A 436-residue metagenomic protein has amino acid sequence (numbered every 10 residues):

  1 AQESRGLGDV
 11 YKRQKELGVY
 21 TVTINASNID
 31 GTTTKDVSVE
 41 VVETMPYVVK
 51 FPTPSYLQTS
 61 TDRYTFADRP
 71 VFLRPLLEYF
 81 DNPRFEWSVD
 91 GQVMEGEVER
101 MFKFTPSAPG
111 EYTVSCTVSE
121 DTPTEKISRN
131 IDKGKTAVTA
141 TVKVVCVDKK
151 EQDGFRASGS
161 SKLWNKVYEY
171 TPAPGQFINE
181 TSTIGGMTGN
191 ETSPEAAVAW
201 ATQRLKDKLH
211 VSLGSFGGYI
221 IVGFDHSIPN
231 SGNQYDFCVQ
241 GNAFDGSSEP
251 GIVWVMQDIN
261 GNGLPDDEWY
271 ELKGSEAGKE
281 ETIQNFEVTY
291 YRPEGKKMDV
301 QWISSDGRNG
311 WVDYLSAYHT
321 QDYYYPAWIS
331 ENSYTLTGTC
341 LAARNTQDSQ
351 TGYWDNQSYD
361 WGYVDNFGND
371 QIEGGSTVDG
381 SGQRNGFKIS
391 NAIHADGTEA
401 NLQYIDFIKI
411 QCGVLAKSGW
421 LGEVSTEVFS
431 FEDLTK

Functional and structural regions predicted by a protein language model:
A1-Y11: Single conserved hydrophobic/aromatic residue that forms the stacking wall/gate of nucleotide- or nucleobase-binding
S4, Q92-V98: Short beta-strand segments within Ig-like beta-sandwich modules, predominantly Fibronectin type-III
D9-V19, E99-E111: Solvent-exposed segments in extracellular or luminal domains encompassing
T33-E43, E125-K149: C-terminal edge beta-strand
Y64-L77: A short beta-strand segment in extracellular, disulfide-stabilized domains
Y79-E86: Solvent-exposed loop segments of extracellular immunoglobulin-like
V145-D236, Q240-E249, K273-K436: A domain-level signal for the mature, folded cores of soluble proteins
